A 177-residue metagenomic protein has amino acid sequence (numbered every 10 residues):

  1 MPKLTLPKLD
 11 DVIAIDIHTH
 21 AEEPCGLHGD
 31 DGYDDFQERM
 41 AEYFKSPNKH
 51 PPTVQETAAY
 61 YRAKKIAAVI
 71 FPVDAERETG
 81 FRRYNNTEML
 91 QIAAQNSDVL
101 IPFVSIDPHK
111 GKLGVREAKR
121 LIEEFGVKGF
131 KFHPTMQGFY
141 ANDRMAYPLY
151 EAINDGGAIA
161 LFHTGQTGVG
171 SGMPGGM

Functional and structural regions predicted by a protein language model:
M1-M177: Helix-coil boundary/capping segments in enzymes
